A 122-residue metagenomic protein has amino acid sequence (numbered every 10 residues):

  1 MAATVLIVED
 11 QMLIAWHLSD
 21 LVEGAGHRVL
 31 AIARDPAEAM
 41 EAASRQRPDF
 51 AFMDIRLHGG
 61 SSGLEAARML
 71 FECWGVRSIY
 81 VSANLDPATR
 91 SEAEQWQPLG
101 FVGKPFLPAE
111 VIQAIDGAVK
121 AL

Functional and structural regions predicted by a protein language model:
E9: Conserved acidic carboxylate
M12-A31: Two-component/phosphorelay signaling modules centered on CheY-like receiver
I32-F50: Acidic, metal-coordinating helix/loop segments flanking the phosphotransfer/catalytic sites of two-component signaling
D35, S61-E65: Acidic catalytic/metal-coordinating carboxylates
D54-I55: Active-site residues of response regulator receiver
L64-V76: Short amphipathic alpha-helix used as the core "switch/output" element in two-component signaling
I79, L85-V102, A109, Q113: Alpha4 helix (beta4-alpha4-beta5 surface) of REC/receiver domains from two-component response regulators
D116-L122: The C-terminal output helix
